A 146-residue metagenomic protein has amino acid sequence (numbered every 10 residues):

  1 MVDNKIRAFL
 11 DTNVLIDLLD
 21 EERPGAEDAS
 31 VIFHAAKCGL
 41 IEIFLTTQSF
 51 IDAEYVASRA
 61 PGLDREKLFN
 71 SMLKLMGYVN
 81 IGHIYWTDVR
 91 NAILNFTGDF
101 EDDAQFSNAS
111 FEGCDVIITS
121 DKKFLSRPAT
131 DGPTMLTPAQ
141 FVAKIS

Functional and structural regions predicted by a protein language model:
M1-D3, R7, Y78, S107-S146: Acidic, PIN/NYN-like endoribonuclease modules and their adjacent C-terminal/linker elements
M1-L45, A60-R65, L136, V142-S146: Short, well-structured N-terminal submotif of metal-dependent ribonuclease cores
R7-A8, S30-F44, Q48-N95, D103 (+1 more regions): PIN-domain endoribonuclease scaffold, especially VapC-family toxins
D11, D102, D121: Acidic active-site catalytic centers that drive phospho-/nucleotidyl reactions and related ester hydrolyses
D20-E22, A92-T97: Short, flexible loop segments at the rims of nucleotide/cofactor-binding pockets, characterized by
V56, F96, P128-G132: Short secondary-structure transition/capping segments
